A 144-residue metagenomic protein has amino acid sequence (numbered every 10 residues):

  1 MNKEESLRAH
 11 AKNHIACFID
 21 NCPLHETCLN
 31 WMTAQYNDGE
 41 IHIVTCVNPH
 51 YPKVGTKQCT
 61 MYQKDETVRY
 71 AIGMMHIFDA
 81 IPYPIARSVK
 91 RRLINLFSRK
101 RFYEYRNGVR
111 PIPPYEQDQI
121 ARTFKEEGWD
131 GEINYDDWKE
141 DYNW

Functional and structural regions predicted by a protein language model:
M1-R87, P114-W144: Cysteine-centered metal-binding/redox modules
F18, R92, R110: Short, charged/polar micro-motifs that form catalytic or ligand-binding hotspots
A71, N95-L96: Short linear sequence motifs
I85-N95, F102: Short alpha-helical "recognition helix" segments of helix-turn-helix
S98-I112: Recognition helix of helix-turn-helix/homeodomain-like DNA-binding domains that insert into the DNA major groove
